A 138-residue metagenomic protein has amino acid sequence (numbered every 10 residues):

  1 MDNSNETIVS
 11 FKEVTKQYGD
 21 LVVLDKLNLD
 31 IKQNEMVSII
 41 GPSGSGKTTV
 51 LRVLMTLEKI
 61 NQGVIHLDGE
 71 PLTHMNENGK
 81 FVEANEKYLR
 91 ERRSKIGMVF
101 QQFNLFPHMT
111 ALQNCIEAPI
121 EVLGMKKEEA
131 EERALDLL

Functional and structural regions predicted by a protein language model:
M1-T15: ABC-family P-loop ATPase nucleotide-binding domain
I40-P42: The feature captures the beta-strand-to-loop junction immediately N-terminal to the Walker
M55: Helix-to-loop junction immediately C-terminal to a conserved catalytic motif
G63-E77, E131-R133: Conserved ABC transporter NBD signature motif
L72-G97, K127-E128: ABC ATPase NBD coupling module
M109-E117: Short coil-to-helix segment of the ABC ATPase nucleotide-binding domain corresponding to the Q-loop/switch region
E121, E128-L138: ABC ATPase nucleotide-binding domain helical subdomain, centered on the C-loop/LSGGQ "ABC signature"
